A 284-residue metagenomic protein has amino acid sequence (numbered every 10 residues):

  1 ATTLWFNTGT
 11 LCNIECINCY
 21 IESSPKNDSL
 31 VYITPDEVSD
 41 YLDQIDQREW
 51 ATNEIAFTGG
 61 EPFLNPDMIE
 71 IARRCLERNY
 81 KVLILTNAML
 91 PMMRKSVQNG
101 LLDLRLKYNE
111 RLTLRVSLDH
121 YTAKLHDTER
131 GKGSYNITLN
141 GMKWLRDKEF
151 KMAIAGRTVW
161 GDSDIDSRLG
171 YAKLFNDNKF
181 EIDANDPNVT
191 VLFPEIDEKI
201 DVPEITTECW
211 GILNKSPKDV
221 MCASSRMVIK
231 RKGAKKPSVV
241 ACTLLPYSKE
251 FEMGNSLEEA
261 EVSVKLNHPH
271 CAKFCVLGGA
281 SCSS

Functional and structural regions predicted by a protein language model:
A1-G59, F63-K81, P91: Conserved alpha-helical substructure of the radical SAM core
T3, T113, S224: Broad gene-expression machinery/nucleic-acid interaction feature
L11-N13, A123, K249: Short, acidic Gly/Pro/Ser/Thr-rich loop/turn segments
N13, Q47-E49, Y108, A184 (+1 more regions): Alpha-helix termination/capping residues and helix-transition junctions
N65-N188: Conserved AdoMet/S-adenosylmethionine-binding subsite of the radical SAM
P194-S284: Accessory C-terminal segments flanking Radical SAM cores
